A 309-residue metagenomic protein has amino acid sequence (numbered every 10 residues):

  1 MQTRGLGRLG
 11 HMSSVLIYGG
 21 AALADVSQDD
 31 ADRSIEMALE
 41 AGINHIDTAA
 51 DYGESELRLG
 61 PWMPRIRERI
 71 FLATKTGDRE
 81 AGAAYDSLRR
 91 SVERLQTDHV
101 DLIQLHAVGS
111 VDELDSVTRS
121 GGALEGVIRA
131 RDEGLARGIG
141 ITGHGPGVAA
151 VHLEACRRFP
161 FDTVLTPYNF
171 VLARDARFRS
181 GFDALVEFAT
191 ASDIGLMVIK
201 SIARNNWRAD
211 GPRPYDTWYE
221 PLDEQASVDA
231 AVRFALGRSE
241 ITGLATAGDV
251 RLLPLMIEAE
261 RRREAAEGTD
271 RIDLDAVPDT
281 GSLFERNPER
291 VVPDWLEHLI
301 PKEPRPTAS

Functional and structural regions predicted by a protein language model:
M1-I70, G126: N-terminal binding-site loop/beta-alpha segment at the start of enzyme catalytic domains that lines or forms
L6, Y18, I46, L59 (+9 more regions): Conserved, mostly hydrophobic/aromatic
G7-G10, E40, G60-E68, R89-D98 (+3 more regions): Acidic (Asp/Glu)-rich catalytic clusters
S13, I46, R69-I70, T97-V100 (+3 more regions): Local beta-strand N-terminus motif with an aromatic residue
D25-A38, A81-Q96, P146-C156, S227-F234: Short, acidic/polar
E54, V108-S309: Beta/alpha (TIM)-barrel catalytic core signal, keyed to glycine-rich beta->alpha loops juxtaposed to Asp/Glu that bind
R69-E80, L102-H106, T166-F170: A short, structured active-site edge motif that brings together acidic residues
V92-D115: Active-site groove signature of glycoside hydrolases
